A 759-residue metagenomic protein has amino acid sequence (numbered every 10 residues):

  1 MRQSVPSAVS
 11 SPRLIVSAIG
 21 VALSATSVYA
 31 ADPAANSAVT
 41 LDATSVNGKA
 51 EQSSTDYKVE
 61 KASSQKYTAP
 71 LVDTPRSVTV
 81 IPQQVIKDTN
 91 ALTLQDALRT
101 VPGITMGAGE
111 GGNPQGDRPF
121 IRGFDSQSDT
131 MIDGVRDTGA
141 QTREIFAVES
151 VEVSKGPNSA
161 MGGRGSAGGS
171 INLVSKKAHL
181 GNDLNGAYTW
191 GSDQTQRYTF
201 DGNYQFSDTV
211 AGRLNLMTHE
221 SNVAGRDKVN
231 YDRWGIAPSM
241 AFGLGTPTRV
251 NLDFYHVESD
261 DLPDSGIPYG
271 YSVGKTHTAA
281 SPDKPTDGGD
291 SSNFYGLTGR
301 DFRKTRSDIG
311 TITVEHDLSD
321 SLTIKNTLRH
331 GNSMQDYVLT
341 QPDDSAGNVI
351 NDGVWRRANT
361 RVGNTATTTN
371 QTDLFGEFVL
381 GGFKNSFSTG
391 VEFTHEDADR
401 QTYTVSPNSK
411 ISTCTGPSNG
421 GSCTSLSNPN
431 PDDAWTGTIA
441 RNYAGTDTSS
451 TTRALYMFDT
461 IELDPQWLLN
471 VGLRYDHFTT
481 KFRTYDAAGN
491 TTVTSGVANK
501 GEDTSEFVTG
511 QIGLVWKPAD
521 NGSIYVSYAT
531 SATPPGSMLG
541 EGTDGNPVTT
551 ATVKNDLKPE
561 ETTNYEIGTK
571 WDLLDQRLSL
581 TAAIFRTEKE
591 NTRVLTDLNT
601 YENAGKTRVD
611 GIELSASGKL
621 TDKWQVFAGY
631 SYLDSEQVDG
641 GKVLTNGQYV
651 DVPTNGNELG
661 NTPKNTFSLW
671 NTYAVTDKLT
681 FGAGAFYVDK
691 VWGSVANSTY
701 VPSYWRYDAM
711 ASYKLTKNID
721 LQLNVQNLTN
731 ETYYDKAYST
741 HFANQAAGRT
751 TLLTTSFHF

Functional and structural regions predicted by a protein language model:
D42-G181, I567: Acidic, small-polar-rich N-terminal luminal/periplasmic segments of exported/outer-membrane proteins
F146-E149, A160-I236, L244-T248, D308 (+1 more regions): Outer-membrane beta-barrel translocator/receptor signature
H219-A224, Y231-D232, I236-D317, M334-T365 (+3 more regions): Acidic/polar loop-and-plug regions of large Gram-negative outer-membrane beta-barrel proteins
A241-G243, T365, K384-S386, E392-E396 (+5 more regions): Structural signature of Gram-negative outer-membrane beta-barrels, strongest in the C-terminal barrel of TonB-dependent
G310-N332, A358-T484: Face-selective signature of the C-terminal outer-membrane beta-barrel domain
E315-D317, S321-R329, Q335-L339, I524-Y525 (+2 more regions): Membrane-embedded beta-barrel scaffold of Gram-negative outer-membrane proteins
A583-E588, N603-V695, T729, S756-H758: Gram-negative outer-membrane beta-barrel transporters
F686-S694, S712-F759: C-terminal beta-signal and adjacent terminal beta-strands/loops of Gram-negative outer-membrane beta-barrel proteins
